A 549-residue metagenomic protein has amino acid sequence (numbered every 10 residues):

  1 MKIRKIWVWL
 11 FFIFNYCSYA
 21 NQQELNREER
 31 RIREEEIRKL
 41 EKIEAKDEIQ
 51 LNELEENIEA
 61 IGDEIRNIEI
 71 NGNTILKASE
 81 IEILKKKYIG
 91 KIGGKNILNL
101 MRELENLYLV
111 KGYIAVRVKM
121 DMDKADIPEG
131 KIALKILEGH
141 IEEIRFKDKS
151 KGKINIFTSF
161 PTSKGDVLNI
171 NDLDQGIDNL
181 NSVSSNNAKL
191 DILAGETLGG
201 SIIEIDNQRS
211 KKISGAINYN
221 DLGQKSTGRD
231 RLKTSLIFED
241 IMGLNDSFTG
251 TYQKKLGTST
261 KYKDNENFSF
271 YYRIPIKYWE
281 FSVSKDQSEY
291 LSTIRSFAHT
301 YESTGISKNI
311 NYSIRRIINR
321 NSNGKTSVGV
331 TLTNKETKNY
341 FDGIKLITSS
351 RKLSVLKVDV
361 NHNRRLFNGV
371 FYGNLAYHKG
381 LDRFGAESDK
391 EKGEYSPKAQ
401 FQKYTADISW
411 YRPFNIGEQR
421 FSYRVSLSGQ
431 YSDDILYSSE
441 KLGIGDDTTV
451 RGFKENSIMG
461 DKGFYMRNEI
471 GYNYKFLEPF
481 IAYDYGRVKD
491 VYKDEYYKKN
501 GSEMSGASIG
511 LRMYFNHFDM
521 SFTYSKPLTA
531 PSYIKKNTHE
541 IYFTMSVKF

Functional and structural regions predicted by a protein language model:
M1-Q22: Classical Sec-dependent N-terminal signal peptides that target proteins to the secretory pathway
N21-G223, L256-Y262, E266, S426-L427: Periplasmic polypeptide-binding modules associated with outer-membrane biogenesis and secretion
G165, N220-L222, K255-T258, S296-Y301 (+5 more regions): Extracellular loop and loop/strand-boundary signature of outer-membrane beta-barrel proteins
N169-G369, K536-K548: Gram-negative/organellar outer-membrane beta-barrel architecture
G215-I217, L236, F248-Y252, F281-K285 (+9 more regions): Membrane-embedded beta-strand positions of outer-membrane beta-barrel proteins
D221-G223, D240, Y252-T258, I276 (+13 more regions): Transmembrane beta-strands of outer-membrane beta-barrel pores
Y340-F476, A482-Y485, K489-V491: C-terminal outer-membrane beta-barrel translocator/porin domains of Gram-negative envelope proteins and their
Y492-F549: C-terminal beta-signal and terminal closure region of outer-membrane beta-barrel proteins
